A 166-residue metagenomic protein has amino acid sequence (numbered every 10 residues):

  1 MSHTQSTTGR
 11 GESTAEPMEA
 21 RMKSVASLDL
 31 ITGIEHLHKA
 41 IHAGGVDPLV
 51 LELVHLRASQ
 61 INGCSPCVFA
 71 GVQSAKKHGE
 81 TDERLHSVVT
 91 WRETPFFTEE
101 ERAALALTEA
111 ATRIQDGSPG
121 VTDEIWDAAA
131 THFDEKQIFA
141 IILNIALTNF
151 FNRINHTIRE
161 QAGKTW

Functional and structural regions predicted by a protein language model:
M1-W166: Hydrophobic alpha-helical segments
